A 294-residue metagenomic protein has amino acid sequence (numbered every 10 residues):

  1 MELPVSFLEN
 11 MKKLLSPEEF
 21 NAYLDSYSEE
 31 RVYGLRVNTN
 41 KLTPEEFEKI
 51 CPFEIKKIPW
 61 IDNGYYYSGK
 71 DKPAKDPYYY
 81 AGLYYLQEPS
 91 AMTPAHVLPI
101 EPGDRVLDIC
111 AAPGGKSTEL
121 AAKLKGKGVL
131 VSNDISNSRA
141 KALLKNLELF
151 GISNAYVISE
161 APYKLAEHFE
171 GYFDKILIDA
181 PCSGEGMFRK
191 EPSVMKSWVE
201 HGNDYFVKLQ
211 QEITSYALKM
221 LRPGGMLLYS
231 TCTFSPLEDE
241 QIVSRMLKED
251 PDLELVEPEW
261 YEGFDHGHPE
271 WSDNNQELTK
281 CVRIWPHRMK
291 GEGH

Functional and structural regions predicted by a protein language model:
M1-H294: S-adenosylmethionine
